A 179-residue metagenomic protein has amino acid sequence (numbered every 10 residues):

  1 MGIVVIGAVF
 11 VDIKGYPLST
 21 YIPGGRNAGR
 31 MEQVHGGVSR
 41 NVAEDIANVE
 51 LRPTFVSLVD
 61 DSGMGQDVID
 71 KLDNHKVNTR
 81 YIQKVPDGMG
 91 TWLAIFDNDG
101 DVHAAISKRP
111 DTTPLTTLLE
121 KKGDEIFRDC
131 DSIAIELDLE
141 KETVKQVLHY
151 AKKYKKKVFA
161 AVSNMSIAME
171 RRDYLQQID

Functional and structural regions predicted by a protein language model:
M1, R128, Q176-Q177: Structured loop/turn residues at beta-strand edges in well-structured enzyme cores
M1-L58, G63-D67, N74: Glycine-rich phosphate/adenosyl-contacting loop at the front of the ribokinase-like
G2, R52-T54, N78, K156-F159 (+1 more regions): Residues at the starts of beta-strands that form the adenosine-phosphate
F10, R30-E32, K108-T112, V162-S166: Short, acidic/turn-prone active-site loops that include or flank metal/cofactor- and phosphate-binding residues
P23-R26, N48-S132: Conserved N-terminal subdomain of the carbohydrate kinase-like
V34-N41, V85, P114-L119, L139 (+1 more regions): Short secondary-structure boundary/capping elements
A47, D73, H149-K153: Anion (oxyanion) recognition and catalysis
S132-D179: Conserved beta-alpha-beta core of the PfkB/ribokinase-like small-molecule kinase fold
